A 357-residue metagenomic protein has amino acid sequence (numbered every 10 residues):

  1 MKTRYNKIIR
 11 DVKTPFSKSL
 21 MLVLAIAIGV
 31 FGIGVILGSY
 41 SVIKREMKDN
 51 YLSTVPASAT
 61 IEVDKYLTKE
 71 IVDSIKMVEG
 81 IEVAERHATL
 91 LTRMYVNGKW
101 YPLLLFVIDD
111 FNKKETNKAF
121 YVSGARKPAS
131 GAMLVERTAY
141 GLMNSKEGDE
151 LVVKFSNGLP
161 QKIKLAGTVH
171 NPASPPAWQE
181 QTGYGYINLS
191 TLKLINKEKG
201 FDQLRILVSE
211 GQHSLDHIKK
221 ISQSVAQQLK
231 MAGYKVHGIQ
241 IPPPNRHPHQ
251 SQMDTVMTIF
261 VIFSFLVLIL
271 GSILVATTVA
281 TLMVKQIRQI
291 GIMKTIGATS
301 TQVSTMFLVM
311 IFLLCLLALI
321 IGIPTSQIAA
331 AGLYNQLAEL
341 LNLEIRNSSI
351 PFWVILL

Functional and structural regions predicted by a protein language model:
M1, Y5-I9, K13-I269, T281-V284 (+2 more regions): Membrane transport/envelope proteins' first extracytoplasmic loop
V23, A27-G38, G271, I311 (+3 more regions): Small-residue faces within membrane-embedded alpha-helices
Q250, D254, S348-L357: Short, intrinsically disordered, charge-balanced linker/junction segments flanking boundaries in proteins
S251-D254, T258-S264, R288, I292 (+1 more regions): Internal alpha-helical transmembrane segments of multi-pass membrane proteins, especially GPCRs
A276-A280, Q286-R288, F312-L343, F352-L357: Small-residue-rich transmembrane alpha-helices
